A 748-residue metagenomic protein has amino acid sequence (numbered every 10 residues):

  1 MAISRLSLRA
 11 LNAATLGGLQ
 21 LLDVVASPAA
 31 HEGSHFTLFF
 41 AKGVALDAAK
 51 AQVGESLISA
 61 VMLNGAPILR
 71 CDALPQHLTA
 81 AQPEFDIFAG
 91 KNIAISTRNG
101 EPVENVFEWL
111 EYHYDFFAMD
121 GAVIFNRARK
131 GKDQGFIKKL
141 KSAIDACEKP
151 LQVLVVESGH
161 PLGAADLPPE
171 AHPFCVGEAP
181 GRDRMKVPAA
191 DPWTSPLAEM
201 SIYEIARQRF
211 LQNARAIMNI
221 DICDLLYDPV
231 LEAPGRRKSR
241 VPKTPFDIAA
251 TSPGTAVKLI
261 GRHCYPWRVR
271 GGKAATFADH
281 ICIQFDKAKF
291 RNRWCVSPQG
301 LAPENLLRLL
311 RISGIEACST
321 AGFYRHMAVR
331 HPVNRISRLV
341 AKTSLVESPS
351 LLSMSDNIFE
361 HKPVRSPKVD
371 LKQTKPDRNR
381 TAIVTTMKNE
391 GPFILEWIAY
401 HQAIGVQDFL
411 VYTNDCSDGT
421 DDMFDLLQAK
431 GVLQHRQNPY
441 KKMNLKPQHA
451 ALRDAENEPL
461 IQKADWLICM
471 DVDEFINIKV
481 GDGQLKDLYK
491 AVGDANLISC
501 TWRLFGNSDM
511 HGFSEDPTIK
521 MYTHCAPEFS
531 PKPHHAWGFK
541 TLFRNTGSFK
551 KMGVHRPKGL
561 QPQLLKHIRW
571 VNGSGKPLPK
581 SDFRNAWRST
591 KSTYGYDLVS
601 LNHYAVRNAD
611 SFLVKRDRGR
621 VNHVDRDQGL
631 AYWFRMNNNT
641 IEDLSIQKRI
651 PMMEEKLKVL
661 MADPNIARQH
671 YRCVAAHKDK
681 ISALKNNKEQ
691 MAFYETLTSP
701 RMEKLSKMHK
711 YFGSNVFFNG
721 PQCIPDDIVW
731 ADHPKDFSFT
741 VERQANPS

Functional and structural regions predicted by a protein language model:
M1-E84, H172-P196, M200, E204 (+3 more regions): Catalytic-site signature of metal-activated, phosphate-bearing donor transferases, centered on the GT-A/GT-A-like
N64-P67, G121-K139, S337-S355, L410 (+1 more regions): Carboxylate/His-rich catalytic cores and anion/metal-binding grooves
N92-I93, K130-R215, G419-L467, N477-V480: Active-site-proximal specificity loops/subdomain of glycosyltransferases
I93-A94, R380-A382: Cell-envelope/extracellular polymer assembly enzymes that use nucleotide-activated donors
S96-E111, N126-G131, T385-E396, D415: Active-site beta-to-alpha loop of glycosyltransferases that engages the nucleotide-sugar donor
E111-D120, A399-D408: Short, acidic, metal-binding catalytic loop of nucleotide-sugar glycosyltransferases
M119-D120, T255, Q407-D408, D465 (+1 more regions): Short acidic/polar active-site loop segments enriched in Thr and Asp
